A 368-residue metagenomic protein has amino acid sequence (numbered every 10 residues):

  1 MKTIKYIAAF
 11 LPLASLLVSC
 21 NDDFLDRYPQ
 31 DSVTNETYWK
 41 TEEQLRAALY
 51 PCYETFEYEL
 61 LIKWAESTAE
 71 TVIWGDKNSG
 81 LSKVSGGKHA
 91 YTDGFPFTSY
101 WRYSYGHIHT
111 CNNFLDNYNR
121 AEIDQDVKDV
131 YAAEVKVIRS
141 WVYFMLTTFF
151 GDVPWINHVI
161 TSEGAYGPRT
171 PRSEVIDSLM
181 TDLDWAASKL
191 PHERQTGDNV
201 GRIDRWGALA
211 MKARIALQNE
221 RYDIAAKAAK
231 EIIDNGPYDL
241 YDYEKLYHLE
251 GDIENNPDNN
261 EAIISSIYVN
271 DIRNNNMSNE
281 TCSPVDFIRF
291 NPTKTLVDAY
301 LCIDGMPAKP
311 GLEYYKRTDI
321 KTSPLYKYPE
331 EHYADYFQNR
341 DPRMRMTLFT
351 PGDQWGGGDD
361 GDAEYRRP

Functional and structural regions predicted by a protein language model:
M1-I7: Bacterial N-terminal signal peptides that target proteins for export
L17-S19: C-terminal motif of bacterial Sec signal peptides marking the signal peptidase cleavage site
N21-N78, D184, R205-R367: An aromatic- and glycine-enriched ligand-binding surface/loop that stacks and positions planar moieties
D23-F24, L60-I62, L146-W155: Proline-centered turn/helix-capping motifs that create local helix->coil transitions or kinks
Q30-T34, H89-D93, N157-G164: Short linear capping/connector segments at secondary-structure termini
E42-E59, S79-F150, G164-D177, L183-G197 (+5 more regions): Conserved, well-structured interaction surfaces
T147-H158, Y222-A229: Short, well-structured active-site flanking segments
D152-V159, A187-N199, D239-K245: Glycine- and aromatic-rich loop/turn segments at beta-sheet edges
